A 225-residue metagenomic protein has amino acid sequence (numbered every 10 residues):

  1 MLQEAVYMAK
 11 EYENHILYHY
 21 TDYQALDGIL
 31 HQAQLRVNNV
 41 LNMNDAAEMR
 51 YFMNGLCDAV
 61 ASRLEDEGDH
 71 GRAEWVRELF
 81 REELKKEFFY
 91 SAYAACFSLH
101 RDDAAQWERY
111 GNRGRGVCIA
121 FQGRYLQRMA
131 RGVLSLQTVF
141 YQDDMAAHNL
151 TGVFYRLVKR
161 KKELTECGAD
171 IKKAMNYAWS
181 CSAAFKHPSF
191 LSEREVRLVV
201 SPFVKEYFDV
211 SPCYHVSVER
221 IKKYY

Functional and structural regions predicted by a protein language model:
M1-Y225: Partner-binding and oligomerization surfaces adjacent to conserved cores of proteins that assemble macromolecular
